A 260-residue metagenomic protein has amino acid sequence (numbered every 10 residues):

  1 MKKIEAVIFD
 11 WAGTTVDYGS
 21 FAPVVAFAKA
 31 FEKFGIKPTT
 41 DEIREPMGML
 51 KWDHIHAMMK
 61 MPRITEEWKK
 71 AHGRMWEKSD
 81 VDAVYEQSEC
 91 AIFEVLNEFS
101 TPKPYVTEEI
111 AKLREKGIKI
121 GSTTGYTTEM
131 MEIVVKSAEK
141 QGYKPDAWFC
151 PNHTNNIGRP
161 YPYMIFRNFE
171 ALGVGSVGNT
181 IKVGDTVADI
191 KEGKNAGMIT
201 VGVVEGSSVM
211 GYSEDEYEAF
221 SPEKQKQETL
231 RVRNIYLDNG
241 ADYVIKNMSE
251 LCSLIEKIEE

Functional and structural regions predicted by a protein language model:
M1-E5, T107-A111, T127-E260: Asp-based, Mg2+/Mn2+-dependent phosphohydrolase catalytic module
K2-T107, A111-K116, E132: N-terminal helical cap/lid subdomain that shapes the substrate entry/recognition surface in HAD-like hydrolases
